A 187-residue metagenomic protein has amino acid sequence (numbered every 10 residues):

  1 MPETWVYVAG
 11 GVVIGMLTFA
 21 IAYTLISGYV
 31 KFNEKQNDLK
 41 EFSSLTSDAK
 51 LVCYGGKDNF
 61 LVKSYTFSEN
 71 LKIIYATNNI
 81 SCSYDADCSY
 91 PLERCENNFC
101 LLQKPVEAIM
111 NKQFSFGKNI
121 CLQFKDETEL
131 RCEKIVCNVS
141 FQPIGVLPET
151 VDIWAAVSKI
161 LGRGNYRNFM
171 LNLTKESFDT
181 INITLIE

Functional and structural regions predicted by a protein language model:
M1-V6: N-terminal positive-inside, membrane-proximal cytosolic segments immediately preceding the first
Y7-E187: Long, compositionally biased, intrinsically disordered regions
